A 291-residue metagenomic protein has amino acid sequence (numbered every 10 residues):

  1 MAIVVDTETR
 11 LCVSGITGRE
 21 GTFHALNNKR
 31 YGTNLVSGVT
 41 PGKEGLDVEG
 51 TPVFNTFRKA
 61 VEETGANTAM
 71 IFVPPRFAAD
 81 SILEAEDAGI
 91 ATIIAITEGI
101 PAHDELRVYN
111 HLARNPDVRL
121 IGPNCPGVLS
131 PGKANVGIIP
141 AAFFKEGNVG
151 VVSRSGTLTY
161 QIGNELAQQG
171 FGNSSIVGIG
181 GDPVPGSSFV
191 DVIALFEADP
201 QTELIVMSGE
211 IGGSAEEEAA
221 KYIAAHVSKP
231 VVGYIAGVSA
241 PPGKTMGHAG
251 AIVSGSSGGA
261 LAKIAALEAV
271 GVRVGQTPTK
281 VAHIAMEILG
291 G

Functional and structural regions predicted by a protein language model:
M1-G291: Catalytic-core regions of core metabolic enzymes, especially those transforming organic acids/acyl-group intermediates
